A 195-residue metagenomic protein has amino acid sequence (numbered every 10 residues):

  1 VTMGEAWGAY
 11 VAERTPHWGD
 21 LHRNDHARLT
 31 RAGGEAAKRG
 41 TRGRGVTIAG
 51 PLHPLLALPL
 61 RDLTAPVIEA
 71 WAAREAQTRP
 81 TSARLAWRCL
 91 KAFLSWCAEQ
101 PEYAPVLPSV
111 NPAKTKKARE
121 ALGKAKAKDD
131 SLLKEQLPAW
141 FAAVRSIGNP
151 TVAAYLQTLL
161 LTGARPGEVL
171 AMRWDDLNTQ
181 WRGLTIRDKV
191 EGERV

Functional and structural regions predicted by a protein language model:
V1, T185-V195: Short, intrinsically disordered, charge-balanced linker/junction segments flanking boundaries in proteins
T2-R79, F93-S95, A121: Basic/aromatic-enriched alpha-helical hairpins
A6, G183-T185: Generic structural signal for residues positioned in beta-strands
G19, A57, E102-A104, W174: Residue-level recognition of short, structured coil/turn motifs that connect secondary structure elements
G50, L55-L58, K117, A127 (+2 more regions): Residue-level signal for pocket-adjacent positions within structured domains
E75-K91, E99-M172, Q180, V190-E193: Basic, Lys/Arg- and aromatic-enriched nucleic-acid-binding interface segment
